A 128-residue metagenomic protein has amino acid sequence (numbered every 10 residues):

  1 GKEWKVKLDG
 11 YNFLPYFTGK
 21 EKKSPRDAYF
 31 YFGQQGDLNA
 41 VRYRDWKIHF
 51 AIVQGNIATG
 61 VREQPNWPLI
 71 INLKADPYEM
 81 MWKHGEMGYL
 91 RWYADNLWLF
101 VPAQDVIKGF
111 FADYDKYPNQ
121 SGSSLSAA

Functional and structural regions predicted by a protein language model:
G1-M80: C-terminal cap/loop subdomain of S1 sulfatases and analogous C-terminal strand-loop tails that border
I48, Q54-G55, R62-L69, L73-A128: Long, internal low-complexity/basic segments
